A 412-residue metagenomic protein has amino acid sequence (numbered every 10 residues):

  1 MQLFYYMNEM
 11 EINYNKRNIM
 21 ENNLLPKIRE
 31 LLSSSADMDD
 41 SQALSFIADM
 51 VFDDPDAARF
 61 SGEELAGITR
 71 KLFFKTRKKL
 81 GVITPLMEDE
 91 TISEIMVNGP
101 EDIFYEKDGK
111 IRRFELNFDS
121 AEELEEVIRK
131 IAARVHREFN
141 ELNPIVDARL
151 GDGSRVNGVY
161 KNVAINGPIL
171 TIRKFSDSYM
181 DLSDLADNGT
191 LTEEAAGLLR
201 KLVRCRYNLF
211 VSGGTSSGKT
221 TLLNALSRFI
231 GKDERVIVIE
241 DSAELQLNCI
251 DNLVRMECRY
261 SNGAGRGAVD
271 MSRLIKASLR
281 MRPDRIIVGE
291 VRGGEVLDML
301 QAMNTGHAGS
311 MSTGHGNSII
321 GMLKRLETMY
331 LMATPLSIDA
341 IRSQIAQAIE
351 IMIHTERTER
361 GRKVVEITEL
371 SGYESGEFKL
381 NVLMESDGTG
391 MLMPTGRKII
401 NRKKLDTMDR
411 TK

Functional and structural regions predicted by a protein language model:
Q2-F139: N-terminal accessory targeting/assembly segments
D89, D102, E106-C205: P-loop NTP-binding catalytic core
R206-L209, A225-Q347, E356-T358: Switch/coupling sub-region of P-loop NTPases
G213: The Walker A (P-loop) glycine that initiates the GxxxxGKT/S ATP-binding motif of P-loop NTPases
S216: Walker A (P-loop) phosphate-binding loop of P-loop NTPases
K219: Conserved lysine of the Walker
L222: Hydrophobic positions on the alpha1 helix immediately C-terminal to the Walker A/P-loop
R360-K412: NTP-binding/hydrolysis catalytic cores, primarily Walker-type P-loop NTPases
